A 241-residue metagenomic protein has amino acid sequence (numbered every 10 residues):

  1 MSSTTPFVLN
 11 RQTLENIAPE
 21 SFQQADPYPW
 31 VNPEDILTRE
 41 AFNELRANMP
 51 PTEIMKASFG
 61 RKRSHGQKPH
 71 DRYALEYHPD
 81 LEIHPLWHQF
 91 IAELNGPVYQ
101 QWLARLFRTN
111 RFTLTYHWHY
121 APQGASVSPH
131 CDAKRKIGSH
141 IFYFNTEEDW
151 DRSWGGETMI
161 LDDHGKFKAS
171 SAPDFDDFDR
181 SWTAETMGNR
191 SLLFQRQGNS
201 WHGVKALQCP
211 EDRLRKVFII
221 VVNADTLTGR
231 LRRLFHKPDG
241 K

Functional and structural regions predicted by a protein language model:
M1-D26, S170, R233-K241: Fe(II)/2-oxoglutarate
M1-L14, K68-H84, D132-K134, F144 (+1 more regions): Short N-terminal signal/transit or membrane-insertion segments and the immediately adjacent low-complexity/disordered
S2-R11, M49-K68, Q100-L103, Q123 (+2 more regions): Phosphate-binding glycine-rich loops and adjacent basic patches that engage nucleotide phosphates, nucleic-acid
F7, E15, S21, W30 (+3 more regions): Preference for short coil/turn "hinge" residues that link or interrupt alpha-helices
V8-E15, G66-R72, L106-R108, A169-A172 (+1 more regions): Short, functional N-terminal and low-complexity linear motifs
L14-A18, R72-E76, T113, D174-D177: N-proximal short alpha-helices
P19-W102: Non-heme Fe(II)/2-oxoglutarate
I83, A92, Q100-R233: Catalytic core of non-heme Fe(II) oxygenases with the double-stranded beta-helix
